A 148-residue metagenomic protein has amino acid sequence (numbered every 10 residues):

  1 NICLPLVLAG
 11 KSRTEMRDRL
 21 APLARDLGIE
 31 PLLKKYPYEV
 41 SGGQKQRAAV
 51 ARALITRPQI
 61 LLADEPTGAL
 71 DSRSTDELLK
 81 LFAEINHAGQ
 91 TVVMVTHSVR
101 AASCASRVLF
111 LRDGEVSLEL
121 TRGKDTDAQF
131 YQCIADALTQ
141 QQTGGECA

Functional and structural regions predicted by a protein language model:
S12, L33-Y36: Signature (C-motif/LSGGQ) region and adjacent switch/coupling loops of ABC-type ATPase nucleotide-binding domains
Y36-V40, Q44-Q46: Conserved ABC ATPase signature
V50: Hydrophobic anchor residue at the start of the ABC signature
I55-Q59: A short, proline-enriched helix->beta-strand linker immediately N-terminal to the Walker B motif in ABC-type P-loop
L61-D64: Catalytic Walker B motif of ABC-type/P-loop ATPase nucleotide-binding domains
S72-S74: Helix N-cap at the start of a conserved alpha-helix in ABC-type nucleotide-binding domains
E115-T139: Conserved beta-strand-loop-alpha-helix hinge in the C-terminal portion of ABC ATPase nucleotide-binding domains
